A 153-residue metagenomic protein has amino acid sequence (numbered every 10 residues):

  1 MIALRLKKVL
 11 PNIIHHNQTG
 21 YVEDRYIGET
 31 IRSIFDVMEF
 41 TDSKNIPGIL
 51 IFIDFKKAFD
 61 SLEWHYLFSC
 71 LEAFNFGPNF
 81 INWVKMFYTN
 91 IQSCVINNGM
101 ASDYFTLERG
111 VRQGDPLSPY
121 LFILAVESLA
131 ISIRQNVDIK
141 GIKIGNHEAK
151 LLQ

Functional and structural regions predicted by a protein language model:
M1-Q153: Nucleotidyl polymerases of mobile genetic elements and RNA viruses
